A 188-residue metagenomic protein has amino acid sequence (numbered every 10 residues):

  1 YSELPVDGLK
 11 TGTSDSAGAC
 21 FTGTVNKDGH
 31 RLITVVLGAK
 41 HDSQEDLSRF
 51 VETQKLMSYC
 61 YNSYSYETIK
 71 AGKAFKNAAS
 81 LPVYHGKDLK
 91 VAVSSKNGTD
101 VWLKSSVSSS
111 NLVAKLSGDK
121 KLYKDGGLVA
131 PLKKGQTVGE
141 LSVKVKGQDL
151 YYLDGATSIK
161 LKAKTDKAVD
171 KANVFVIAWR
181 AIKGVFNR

Functional and structural regions predicted by a protein language model:
Y1-R188: Domain-terminus/edge residues, biased toward the C-terminal soluble/receptor-binding domains of extracytoplasmic
